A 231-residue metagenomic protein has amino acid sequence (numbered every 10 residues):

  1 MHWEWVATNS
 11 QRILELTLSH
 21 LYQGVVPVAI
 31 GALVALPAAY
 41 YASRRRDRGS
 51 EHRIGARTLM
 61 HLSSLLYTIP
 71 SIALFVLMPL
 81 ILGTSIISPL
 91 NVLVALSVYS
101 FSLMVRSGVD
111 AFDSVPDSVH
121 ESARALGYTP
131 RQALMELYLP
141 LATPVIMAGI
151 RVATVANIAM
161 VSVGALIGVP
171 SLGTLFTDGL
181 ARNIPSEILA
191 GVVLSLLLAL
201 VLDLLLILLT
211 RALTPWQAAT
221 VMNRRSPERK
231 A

Functional and structural regions predicted by a protein language model:
I13-Y41: Transmembrane alpha-helix signature in integral membrane proteins
E15-Q23, L74-L103, E187, G191: Loop-to-helix entry region at the N-terminal start of transmembrane alpha-helices in multi-pass membrane transporters
V25, P130-V163, A190, L206: Transmembrane alpha-helices
V34, A38, S63-S71, N91-V109 (+2 more regions): Faces of alpha-helical transmembrane segments in polytopic inner-membrane proteins
A38-M78, R106-D110, S114: Cytoplasmic-entry segments and transmembrane alpha-helices of multi-pass inner-membrane transporters
R45-R46, A125, L189-A231: C-terminal transmembrane helix and the adjacent membrane-cytosol boundary/short C-terminal tail of inner/organellar
L80-I81, M160-L189, V193-L194, A218-R224: Glycine-rich helix-loop "coupling/hinge" segments at transmembrane-helix boundaries in multipass transporters
S107-I146, L172, F176: Short cytoplasmic-facing helical segments at TM-TM junctions of multi-pass membrane proteins
